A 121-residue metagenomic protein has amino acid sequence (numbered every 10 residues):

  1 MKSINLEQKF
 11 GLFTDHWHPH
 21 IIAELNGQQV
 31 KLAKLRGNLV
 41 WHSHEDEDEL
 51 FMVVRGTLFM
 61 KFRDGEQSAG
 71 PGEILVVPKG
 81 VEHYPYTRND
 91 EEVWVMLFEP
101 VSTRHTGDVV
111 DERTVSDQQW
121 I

Functional and structural regions predicted by a protein language model:
K2-F10, A23, R88-I121: Double-stranded beta-helix
L6-W41, E47, F98, H105-G107: A short glycine-rich, His/Asp/Glu-containing loop-to-beta-strand
N26, V54-R55, G70-P71: A cytosolic small-molecule/anion-sensing beta-strand core signal
G37, D46-L58, R63-D64: Glycine- and acidic-residue-biased ligand/ion/polar-headgroup-sensing regions
H44-D46, T87-D90: Short glycine/proline-enriched turns and hinge-like loops at secondary-structure junctions
F62-R63, P71, Y86-T87, G107: Short glycine-/acidic-enriched loop or helix-start segments at secondary-structure transitions that form or flank
R63-G80: Short acidic-glycine-tyrosine-enriched beta hairpin
